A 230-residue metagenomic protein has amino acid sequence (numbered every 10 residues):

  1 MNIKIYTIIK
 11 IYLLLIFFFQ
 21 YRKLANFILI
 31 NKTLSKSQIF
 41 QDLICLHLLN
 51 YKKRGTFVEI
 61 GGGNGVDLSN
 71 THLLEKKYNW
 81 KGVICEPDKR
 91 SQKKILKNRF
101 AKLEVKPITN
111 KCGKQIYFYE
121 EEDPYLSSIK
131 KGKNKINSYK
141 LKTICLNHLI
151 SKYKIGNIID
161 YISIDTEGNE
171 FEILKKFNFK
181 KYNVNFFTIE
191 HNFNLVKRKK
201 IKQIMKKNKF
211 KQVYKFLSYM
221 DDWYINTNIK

Functional and structural regions predicted by a protein language model:
N2-K230: Phosphate/nucleotide-binding beta-alpha loop and adjacent structural elements of enzyme active sites
